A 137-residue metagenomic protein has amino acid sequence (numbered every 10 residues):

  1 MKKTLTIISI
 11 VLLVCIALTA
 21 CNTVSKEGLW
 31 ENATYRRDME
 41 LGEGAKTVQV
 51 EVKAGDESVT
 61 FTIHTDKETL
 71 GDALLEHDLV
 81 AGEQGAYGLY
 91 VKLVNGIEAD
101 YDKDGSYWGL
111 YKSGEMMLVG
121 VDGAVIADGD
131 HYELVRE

Functional and structural regions predicted by a protein language model:
L5-I10, T19-E137: Ubiquitin-like/PB1-type beta-grasp interaction modules and other compact soluble beta-rich domains
